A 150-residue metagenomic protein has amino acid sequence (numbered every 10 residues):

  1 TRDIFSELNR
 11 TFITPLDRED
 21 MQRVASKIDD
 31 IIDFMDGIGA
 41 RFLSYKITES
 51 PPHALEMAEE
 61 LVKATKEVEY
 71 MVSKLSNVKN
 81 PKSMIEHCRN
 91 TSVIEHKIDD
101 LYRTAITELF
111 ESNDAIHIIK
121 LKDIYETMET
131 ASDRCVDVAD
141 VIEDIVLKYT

Functional and structural regions predicted by a protein language model:
T1-T150: Cytosolic, long alpha-helical scaffolding segments
